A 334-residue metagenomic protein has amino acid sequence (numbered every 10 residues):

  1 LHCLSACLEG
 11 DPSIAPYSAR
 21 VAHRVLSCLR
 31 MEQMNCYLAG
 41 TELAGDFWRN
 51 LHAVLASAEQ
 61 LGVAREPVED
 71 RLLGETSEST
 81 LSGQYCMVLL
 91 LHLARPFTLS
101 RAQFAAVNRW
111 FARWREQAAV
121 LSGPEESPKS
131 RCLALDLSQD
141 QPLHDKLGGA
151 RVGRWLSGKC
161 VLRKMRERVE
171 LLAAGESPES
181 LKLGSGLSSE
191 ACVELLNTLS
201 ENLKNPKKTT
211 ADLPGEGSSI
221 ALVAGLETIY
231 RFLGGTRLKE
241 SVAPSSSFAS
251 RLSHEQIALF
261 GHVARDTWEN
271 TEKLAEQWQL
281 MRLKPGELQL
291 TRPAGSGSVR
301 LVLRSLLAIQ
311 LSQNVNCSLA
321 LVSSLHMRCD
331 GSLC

Functional and structural regions predicted by a protein language model:
L1-L4, V25, A191, L195-N202 (+3 more regions): Generic hydrophobic, helix-prone segments enriched in Leu/Val/Ile
L1-L99, Q103-A106, W110: Long, leucine/valine-rich, helix-dominated scaffolding and oligomerization segments
L73-R251: Extended, domain-scale alpha-helical bundle/helix-rich regions
S219, V223-T236, E240, S245-C334: Short strand-loop-strand
